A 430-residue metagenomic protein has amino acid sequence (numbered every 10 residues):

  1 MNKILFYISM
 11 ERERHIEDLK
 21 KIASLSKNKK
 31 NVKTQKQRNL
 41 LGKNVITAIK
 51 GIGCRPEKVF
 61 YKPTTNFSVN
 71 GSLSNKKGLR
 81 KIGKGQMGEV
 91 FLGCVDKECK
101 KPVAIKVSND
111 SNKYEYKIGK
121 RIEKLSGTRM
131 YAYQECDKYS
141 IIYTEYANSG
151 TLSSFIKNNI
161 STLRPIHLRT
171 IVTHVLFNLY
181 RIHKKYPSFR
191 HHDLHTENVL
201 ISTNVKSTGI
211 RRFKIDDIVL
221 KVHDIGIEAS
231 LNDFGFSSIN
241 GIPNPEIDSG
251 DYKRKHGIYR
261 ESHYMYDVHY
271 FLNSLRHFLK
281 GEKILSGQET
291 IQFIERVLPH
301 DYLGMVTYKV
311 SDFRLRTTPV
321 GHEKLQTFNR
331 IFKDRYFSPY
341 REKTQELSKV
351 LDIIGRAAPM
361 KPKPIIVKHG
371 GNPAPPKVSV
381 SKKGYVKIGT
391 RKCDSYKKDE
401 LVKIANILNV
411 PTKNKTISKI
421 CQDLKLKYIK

Functional and structural regions predicted by a protein language model:
H15-L79: Juxta-kinase regulatory segment immediately upstream of eukaryotic protein kinase catalytic domains
R80, M87-R121: ATP-binding glycine-rich loop module of kinase domains
T128-R164: Conserved structural core of kinase catalytic domains
K184-T196, I201-S202: Catalytic-loop of the protein kinase fold
T196-S262: Catalytic activation segment of kinase domains across protein kinase-like and atypical kinase folds
K255-P364: Helical subdomain adjoining the active site within ATP-dependent kinase catalytic cores
G371-N372, P376-K430: Basic helix-extension-helix modules of the SAP/HeH family
